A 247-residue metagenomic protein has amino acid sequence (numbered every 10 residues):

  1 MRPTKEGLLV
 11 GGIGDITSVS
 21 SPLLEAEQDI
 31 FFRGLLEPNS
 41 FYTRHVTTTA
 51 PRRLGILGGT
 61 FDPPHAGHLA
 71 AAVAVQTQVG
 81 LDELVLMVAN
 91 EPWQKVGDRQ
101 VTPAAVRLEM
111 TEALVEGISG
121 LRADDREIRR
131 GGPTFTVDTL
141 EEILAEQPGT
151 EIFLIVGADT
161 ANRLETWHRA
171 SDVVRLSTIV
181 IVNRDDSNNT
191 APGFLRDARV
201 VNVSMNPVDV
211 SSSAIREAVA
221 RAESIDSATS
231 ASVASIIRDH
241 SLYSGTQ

Functional and structural regions predicted by a protein language model:
M1, S20-L23, F32: Short, low-complexity, intrinsically disordered N-terminal modules that encode targeting/processing signals
M1-I16: Extreme N-terminal basic, low-complexity initiation segments that serve as generic localization/processing leaders
L8-L9, L23-L24, L35-L36: Leucine-biased recognition of intrinsically disordered, low-complexity hydrophobic segments
G14-T17, F31-R33: Residues marking helix boundaries in flexible regions
S18-S21, S40: Serine residues within intrinsically disordered or low-complexity segments
I30-Q247: Nucleotidyltransferase catalytic core that binds NTPs
